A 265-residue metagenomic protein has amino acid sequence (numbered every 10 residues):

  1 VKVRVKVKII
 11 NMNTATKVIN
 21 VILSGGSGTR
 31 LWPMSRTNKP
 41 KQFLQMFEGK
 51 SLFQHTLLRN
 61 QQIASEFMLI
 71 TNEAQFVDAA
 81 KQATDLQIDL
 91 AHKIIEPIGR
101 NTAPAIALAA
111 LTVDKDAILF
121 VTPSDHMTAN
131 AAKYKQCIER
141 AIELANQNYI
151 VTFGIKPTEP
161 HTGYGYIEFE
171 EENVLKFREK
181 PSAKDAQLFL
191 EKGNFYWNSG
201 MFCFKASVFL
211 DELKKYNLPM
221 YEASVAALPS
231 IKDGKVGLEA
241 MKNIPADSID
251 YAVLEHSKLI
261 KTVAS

Functional and structural regions predicted by a protein language model:
V1-N11: N-terminal amphipathic/basic-hydrophobic helices that include classical n-h-c signal peptides and signal-anchor
I9-I22, P33, T37, Q45-V121 (+1 more regions): Conserved N-terminal catalytic core of the sugar/cofactor nucleotidyltransferase
G25-L31: Conserved adenylation A10 loop of the ANL superfamily
G26, A74, S207-V208: Alpha-helix/helix-capping structural signal
P40, G49, F76, Y134-E139: Amphipathic alpha-helical segments in well-structured domains
Q42, A91-H92, N173, K261: Conserved beta-strand segments of alpha/beta enzyme cores
I88-E170, K215-Y216: Conserved beta-loop-beta/alpha segment of the NTase-like Rossmann-fold superfamily that binds/positions NTPs
Y166, E170-S265: Catalytic core of tubulin tyrosine ligase-like
